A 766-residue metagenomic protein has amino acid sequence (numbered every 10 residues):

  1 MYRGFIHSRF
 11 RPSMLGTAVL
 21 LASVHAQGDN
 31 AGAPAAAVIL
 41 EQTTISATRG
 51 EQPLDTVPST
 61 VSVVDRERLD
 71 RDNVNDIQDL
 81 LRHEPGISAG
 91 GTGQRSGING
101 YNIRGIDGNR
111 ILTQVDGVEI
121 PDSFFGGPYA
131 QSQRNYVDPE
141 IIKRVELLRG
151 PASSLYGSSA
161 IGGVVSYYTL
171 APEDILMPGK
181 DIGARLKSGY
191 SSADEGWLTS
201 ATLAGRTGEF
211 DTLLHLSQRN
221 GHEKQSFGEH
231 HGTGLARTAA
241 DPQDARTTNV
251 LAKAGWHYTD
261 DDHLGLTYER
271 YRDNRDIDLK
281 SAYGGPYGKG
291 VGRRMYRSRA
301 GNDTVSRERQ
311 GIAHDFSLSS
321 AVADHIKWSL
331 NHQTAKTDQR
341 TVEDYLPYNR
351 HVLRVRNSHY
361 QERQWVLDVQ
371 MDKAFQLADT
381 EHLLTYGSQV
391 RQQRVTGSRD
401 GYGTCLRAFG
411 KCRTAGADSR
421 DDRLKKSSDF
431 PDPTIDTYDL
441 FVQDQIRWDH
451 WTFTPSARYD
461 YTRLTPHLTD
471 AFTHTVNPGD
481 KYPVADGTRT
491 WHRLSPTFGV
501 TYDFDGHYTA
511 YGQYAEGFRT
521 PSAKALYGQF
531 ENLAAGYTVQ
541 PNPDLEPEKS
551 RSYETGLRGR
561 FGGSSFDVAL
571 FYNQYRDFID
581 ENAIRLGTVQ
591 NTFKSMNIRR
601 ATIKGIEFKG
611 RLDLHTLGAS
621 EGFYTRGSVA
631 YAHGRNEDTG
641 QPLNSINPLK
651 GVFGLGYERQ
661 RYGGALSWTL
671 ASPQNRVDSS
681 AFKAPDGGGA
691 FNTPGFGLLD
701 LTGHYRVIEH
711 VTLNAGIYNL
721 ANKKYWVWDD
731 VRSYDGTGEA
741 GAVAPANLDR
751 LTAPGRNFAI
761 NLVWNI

Functional and structural regions predicted by a protein language model:
N30-A31, D379, T385, R447-F453 (+4 more regions): Gram-negative outer-membrane beta-barrel transporters
G32-G179, S281, T555, K724: Acidic, small-polar-rich N-terminal luminal/periplasmic segments of exported/outer-membrane proteins
S123, F518, F571-R576, S672-D678 (+1 more regions): C-terminal beta-signal and adjacent terminal beta-strands/loops of Gram-negative outer-membrane beta-barrel proteins
Y156, P172-I182, E209, D261 (+7 more regions): Short loop/turn motifs that connect adjacent beta-strands in outer-membrane beta-barrel proteins
E173, D181-R185, S191, L198 (+3 more regions): Periplasmic-side early beta-strands and strand-to-turn transitions of outer-membrane beta-barrels
A239, A245-V395, S565-D567: Outer-membrane beta-barrel domain signature, strongest for Gram-negative TonB-dependent receptors and also present
V291-S319, D429-I435, V484-S495, G499 (+7 more regions): Outer-membrane beta-barrel signature, preferentially recognizing the C-terminal barrel domain of Gram-negative
E381-D505, E531: Signature of Gram-negative outer-membrane beta-barrel scaffolds
